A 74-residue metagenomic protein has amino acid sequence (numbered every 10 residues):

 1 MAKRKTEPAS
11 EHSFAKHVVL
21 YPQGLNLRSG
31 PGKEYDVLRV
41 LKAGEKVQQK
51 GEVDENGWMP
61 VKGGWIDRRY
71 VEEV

Functional and structural regions predicted by a protein language model:
M1, E73-V74: Short, solvent-exposed mixed-charge patches
M1-E11, D54: Long, non-globular low-complexity/IDR segments in eukaryotic proteins
A9, Y21-P22, V74: Compositionally biased, intrinsically disordered low-complexity segments
H12-F14, S29-A43, G57: SH3/SH3-like (including bacterial SH3b) beta-barrel domains that bind proline-rich motifs or cell-wall ligands
K16-N26: Short, basic/aromatic beta-hairpin or loop at an interaction surface
R39-E73: SH3/SH3-like beta-barrel superfamily modules
